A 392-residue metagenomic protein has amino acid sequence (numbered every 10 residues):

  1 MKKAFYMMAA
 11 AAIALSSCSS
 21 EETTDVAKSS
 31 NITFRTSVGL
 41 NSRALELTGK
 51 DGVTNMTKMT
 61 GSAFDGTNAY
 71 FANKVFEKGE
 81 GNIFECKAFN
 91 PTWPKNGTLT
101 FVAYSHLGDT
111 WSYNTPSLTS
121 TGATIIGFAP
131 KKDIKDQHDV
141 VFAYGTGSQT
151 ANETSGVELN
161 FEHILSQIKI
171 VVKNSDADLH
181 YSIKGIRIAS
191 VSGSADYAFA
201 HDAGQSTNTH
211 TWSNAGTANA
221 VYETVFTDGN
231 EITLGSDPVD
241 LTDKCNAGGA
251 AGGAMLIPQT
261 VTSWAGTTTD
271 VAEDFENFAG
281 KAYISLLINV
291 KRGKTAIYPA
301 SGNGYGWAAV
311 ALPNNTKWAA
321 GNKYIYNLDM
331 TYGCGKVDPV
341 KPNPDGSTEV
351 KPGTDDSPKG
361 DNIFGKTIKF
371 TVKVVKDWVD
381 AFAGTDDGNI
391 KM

Functional and structural regions predicted by a protein language model:
K2-M392: Sec-type signal peptide cleavage vicinity
